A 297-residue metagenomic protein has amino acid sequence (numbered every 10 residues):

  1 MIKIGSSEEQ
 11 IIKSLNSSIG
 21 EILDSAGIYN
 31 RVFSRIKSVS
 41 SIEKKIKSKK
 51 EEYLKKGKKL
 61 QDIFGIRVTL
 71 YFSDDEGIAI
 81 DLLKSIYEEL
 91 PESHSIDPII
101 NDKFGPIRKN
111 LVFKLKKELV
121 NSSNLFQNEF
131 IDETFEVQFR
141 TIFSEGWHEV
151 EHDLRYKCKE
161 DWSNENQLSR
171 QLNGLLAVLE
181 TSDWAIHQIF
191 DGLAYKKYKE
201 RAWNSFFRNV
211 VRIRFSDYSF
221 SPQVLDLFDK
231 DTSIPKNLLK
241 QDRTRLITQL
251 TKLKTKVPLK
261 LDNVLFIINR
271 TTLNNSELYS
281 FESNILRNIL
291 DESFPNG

Functional and structural regions predicted by a protein language model:
M1-K13, I22, I131-P295: An acidic, glycine-/histidine-flanked metal-binding catalytic module
S7-K50, K260: Surface-exposed, low-hydrophobicity interaction/linker segments
R31, E92-I96: Conserved short beta-strand edge segments in small beta-sheet-based binding/regulatory domains
R31-E76: Polyanion/phosphate-binding surface patch
Q61-I63, I78, F104-N110: Elongated alpha-helical scaffolds
D74-D81, S122: Short, conserved charged micro-motifs
K84-P91, C158: A common structural junction motif
N101-E151: Internal, well-ordered alpha/beta segment that forms a basic, Gly-enriched binding/recognition surface
